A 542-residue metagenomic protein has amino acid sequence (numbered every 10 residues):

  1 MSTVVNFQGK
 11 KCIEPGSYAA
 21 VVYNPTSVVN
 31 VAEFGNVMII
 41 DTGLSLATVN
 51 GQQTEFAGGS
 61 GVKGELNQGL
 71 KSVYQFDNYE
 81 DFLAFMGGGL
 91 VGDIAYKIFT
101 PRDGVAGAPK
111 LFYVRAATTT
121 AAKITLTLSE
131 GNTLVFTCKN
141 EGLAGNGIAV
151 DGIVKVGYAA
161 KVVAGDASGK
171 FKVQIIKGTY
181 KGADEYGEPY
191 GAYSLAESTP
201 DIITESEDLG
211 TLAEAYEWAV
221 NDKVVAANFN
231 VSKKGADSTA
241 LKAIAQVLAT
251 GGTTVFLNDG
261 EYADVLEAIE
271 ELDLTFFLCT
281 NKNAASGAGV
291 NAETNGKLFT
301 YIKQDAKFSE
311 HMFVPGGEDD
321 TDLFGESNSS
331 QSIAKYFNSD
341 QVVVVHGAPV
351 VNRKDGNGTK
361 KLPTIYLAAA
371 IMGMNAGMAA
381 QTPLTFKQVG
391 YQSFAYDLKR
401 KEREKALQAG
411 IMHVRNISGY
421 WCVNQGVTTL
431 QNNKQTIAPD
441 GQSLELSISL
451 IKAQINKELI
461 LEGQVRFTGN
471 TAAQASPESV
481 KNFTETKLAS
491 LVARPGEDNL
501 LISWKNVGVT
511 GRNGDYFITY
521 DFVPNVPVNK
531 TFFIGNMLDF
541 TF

Functional and structural regions predicted by a protein language model:
M1-S2, F542: Short, solvent-exposed mixed-charge patches
S2-G469, V480, K487-V492, L501: A glycine- and small-residue-enriched flexible loop/hinge signal that marks low-structured segments
N470-Q474: A short beta-alpha structural unit
N482-T486, I518-Y520: A generic structural signal for well-ordered alpha-helical surface patches
E497-F542: Compositionally biased, low-complexity/repeat regions
